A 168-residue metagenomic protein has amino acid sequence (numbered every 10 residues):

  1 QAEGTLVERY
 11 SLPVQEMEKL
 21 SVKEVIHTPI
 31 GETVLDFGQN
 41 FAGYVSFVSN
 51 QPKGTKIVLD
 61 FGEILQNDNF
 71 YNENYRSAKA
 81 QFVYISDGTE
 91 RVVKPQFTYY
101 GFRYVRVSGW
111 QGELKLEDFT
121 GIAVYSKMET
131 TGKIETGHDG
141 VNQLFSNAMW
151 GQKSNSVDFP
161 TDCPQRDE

Functional and structural regions predicted by a protein language model:
Q1-R166: Extracellular/oxidizing-compartment recognition motifs
